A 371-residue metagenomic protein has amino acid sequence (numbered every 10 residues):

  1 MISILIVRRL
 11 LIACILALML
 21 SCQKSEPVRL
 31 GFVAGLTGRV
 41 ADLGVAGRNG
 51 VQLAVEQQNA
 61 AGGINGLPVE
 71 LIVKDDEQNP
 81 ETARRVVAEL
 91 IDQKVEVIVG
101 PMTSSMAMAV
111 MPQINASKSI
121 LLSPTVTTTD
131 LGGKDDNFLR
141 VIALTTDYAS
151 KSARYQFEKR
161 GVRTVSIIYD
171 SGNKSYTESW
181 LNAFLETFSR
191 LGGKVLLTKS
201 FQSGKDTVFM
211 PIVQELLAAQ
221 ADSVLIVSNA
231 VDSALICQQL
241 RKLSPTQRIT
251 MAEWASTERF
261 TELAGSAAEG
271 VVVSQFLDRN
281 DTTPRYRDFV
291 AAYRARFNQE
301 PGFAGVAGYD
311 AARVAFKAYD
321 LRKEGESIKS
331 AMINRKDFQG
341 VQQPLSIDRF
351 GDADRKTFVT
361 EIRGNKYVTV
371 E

Functional and structural regions predicted by a protein language model:
G31-Q52, K74-P80, T103, I168 (+3 more regions): Extracytoplasmic "Venus flytrap"
V45-A46, I64-D130, Q202, D206-F209 (+1 more regions): Beta-alpha junction/loop-to-helix N-cap segments that form part of ligand/metal-binding clefts
A83, V141-T164, W180, V208-M210 (+4 more regions): Hydrophobic alpha-helical segments within soluble ligand-binding/sensing domains
L90-M102, L122-P124, S166-Y169, Q220-A230 (+3 more regions): Periplasmic-binding protein-like
I114-A116, W180-S274: Extracellular/periplasmic bilobed ligand-binding domains
F138-S200, S223, A315: An alpha-beta-alpha
C237-Y309, E361, K366-T369: Extracellular/periplasmic periplasmic-binding protein-like sensory domains
R296-G305, F316-K366: Segments of small-molecule ligand-sensing domains
